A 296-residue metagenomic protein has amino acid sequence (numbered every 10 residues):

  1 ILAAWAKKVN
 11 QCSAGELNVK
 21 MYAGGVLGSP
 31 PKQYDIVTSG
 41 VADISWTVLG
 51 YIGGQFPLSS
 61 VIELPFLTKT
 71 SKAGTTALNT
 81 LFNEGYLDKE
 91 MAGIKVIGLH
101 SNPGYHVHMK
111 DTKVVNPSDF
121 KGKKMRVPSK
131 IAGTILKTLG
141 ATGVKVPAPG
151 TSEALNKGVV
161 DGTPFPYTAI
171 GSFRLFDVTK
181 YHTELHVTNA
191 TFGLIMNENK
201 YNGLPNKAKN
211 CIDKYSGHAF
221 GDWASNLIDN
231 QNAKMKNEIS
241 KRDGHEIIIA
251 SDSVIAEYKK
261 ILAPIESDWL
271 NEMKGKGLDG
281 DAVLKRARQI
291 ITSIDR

Functional and structural regions predicted by a protein language model:
I1-A73, F82, K89-R296: N-terminal secretory/targeting leader peptides
